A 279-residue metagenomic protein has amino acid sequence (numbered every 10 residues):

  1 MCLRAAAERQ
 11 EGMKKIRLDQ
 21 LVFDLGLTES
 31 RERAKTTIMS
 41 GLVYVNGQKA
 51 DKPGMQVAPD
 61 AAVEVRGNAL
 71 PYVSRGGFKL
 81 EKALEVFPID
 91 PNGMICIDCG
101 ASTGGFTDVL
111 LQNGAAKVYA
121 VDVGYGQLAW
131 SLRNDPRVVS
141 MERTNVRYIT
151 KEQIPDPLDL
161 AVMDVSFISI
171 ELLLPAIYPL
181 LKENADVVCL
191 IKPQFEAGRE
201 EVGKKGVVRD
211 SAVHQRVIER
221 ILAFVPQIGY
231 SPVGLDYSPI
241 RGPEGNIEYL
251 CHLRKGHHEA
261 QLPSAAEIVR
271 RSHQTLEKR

Functional and structural regions predicted by a protein language model:
G12-A61, I95: A basic, amphipathic helix-loop patch mediating RNA/tRNA/ribosome contacts
R75-M94: Conserved alpha-helix/loop element of class I SAM-dependent methyltransferases that forms part of the SAM/SAH-binding
N92-S102: Conserved class I S-adenosyl-L-methionine
T103-G114: Conserved SAM-binding loop of SAM-dependent methyltransferases across substrates and taxa, primarily the Class I
Y119-I168, L172: S-adenosyl-L-methionine
E171-D186: A short glycine-rich, Lys/Arg-flanked "PGG" loop and its adjoining helix->strand segment in the class I
P193-R209: Short, glycine-/aromatic-enriched active-site segment of Class I SAM-dependent methyltransferases
I247-R279: Flexible, glycine-/basic-rich loop-and-beta segments that form/coincide with the SAM-dependent methyltransferase
